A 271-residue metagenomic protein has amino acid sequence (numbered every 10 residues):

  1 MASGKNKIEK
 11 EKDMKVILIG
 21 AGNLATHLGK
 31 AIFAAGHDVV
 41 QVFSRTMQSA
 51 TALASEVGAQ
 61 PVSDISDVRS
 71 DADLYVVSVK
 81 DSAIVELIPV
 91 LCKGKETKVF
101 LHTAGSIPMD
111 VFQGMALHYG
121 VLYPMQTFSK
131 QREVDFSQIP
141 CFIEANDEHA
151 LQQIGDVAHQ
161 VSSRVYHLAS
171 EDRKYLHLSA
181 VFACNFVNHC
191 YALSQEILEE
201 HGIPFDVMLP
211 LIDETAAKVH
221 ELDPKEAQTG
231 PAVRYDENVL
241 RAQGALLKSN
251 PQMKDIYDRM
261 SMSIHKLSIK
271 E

Functional and structural regions predicted by a protein language model:
A2-V62: NAD(P)+-binding Rossmann beta1-loop-alpha1 motif at the extreme N-terminus of oxidoreductases
T26, K30-A34, S55, P89 (+3 more regions): Short, well-ordered alpha-helices that flank and scaffold nucleotide-derived cofactor binding pockets
H37-D38, L117, S163, I203: Short phosphate-binding/catalytic loops that engage adenosine nucleotides
F43, V76, A180-A183, V187 (+2 more regions): Amphipathic, non-transmembrane alpha-helical scaffold segments
M47, T51, S55-E133: Rossmann-like NAD(P)(H) cofactor-binding subdomain of soluble oxidoreductases
S49, L53-E56, E133-Y175, A183-H220 (+1 more regions): Internal alpha-helical scaffold of NAD(P)-dependent oxidoreductase catalytic cores
E199, D213-E271: Interdomain hinge/lid region at the active-site interface of Rossmann-like NAD(P)-dependent oxidoreductases
